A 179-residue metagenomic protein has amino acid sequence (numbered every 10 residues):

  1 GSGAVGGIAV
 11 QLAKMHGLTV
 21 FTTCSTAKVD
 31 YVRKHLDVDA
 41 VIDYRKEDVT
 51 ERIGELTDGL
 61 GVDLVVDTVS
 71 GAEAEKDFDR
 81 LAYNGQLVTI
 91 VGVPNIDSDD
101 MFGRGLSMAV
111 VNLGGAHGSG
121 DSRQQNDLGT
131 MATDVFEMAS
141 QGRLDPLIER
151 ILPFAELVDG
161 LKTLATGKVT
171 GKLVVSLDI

Functional and structural regions predicted by a protein language model:
G1-K46: Mid-domain Rossmann-like dinucleotide-binding core that forms the NAD(H)/NADP(H) cofactor-binding site
V5, A9, I53, V135: Aromatic/hydrophobic pocket-lining residues that form π-stacking "cages" and hydrophobic walls in ligand
A13, V32, D63-V65, D77 (+3 more regions): Terminal peptide-recognition signature
K14, D30-K34, G54, F102 (+2 more regions): Class I S-adenosyl-L-methionine
C24-A27, Y44-D48, T68-V69, L152-E156: Short beta->alpha linker loops
V41-A109: Glycine-rich cofactor phosphate-binding loops and adjacent beta1-alpha1 units of small-molecule cofactor enzyme domains
G59, F136, Q141-R150, V158-I179: C-terminal capping/lid region of NAD(P)-dependent oxidoreductase domains
D100-R150: C-terminal substrate-binding/catalytic core of Rossmann-like NAD(P)-dependent dehydrogenases/reductases
